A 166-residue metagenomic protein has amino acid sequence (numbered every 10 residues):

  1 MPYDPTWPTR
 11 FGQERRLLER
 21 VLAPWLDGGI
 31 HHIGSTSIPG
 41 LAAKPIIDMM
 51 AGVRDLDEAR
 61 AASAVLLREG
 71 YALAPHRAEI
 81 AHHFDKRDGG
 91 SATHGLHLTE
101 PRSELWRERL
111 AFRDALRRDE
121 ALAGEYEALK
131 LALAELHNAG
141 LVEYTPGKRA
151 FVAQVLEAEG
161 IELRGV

Functional and structural regions predicted by a protein language model:
M1-H31: Helical scaffold of the NTase/Pol beta-like nucleotidyltransferase catalytic core
M1-W7, A51, A111-L116: Short histidine-centered catalytic/ligand-binding loop motif
I33-P39, I80-H83: Short, solvent-exposed loop/turn elements at beta->coil junctions and helix N-caps that rim active or binding pockets
G34, M49, L96-L98: A structural signal for short, well-ordered beta-strand segments
T36-L56: Catalytic metal-binding acidic patch
A61-G70: Short amphipathic alpha-helices in soluble, non-transmembrane regions that often serve as interface/regulatory elements
Y71-E104: Conserved catalytic core of two-metal-ion nucleotidyltransferases
E104-V166: Catalytic cores of NTP-dependent nucleotidyl/adenyl transfer enzymes across multiple folds
